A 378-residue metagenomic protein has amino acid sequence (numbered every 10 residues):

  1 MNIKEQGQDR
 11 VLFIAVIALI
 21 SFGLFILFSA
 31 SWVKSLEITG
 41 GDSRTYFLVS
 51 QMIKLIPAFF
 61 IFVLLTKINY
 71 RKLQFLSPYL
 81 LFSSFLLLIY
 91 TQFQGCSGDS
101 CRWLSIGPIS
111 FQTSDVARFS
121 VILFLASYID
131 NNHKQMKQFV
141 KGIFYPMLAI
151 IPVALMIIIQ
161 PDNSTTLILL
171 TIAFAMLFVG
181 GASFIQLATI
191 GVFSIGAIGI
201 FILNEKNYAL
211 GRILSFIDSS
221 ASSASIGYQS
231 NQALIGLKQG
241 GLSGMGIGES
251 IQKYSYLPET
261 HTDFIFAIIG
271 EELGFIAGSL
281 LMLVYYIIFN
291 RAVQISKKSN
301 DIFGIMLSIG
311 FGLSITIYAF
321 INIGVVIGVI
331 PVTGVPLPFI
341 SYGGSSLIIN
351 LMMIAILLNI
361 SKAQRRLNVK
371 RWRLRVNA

Functional and structural regions predicted by a protein language model:
M1-I14, A18-L19, F25-Q160, I323-P338 (+4 more regions): Membrane-helix boundary/helix-loop-helix interface segments in multi-pass membrane proteins
I53-I61, E271-F289: Hydrophobic alpha-helical transmembrane segments
F60, I68, F124, N204 (+5 more regions): Transmembrane alpha-helix boundary/anchor motif
P78-F85, V140-I157, N163-L203: Hydrophobic alpha-helical segments of polytopic membrane proteins
S97-W103, Q186-L280, N300-G304: Hydrophobic, glycine- and aromatic-enriched re-entrant/interface helices and adjoining loop segments
I129, L167-Q186, I251-A277, G334-I348: Interfacial segments of multi-pass membrane proteins
S279-M282, F289-F303, W372-A378: Membrane-proximal intracellular helices of multi-pass ion channels
I295-G334, I340: Loop-to-helix entry and N-terminal half of a specific, functionally important transmembrane alpha helix in multi-pass
